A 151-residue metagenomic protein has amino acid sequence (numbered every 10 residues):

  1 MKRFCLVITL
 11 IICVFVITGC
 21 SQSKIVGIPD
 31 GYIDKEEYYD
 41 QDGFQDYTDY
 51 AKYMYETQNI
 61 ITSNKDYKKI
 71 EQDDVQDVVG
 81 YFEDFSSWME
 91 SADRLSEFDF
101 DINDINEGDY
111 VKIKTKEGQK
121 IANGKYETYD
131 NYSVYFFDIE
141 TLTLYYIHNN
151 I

Functional and structural regions predicted by a protein language model:
M1-T18: Sec-dependent bacterial lipoprotein signal peptides
F4, I25-E37, A92-I102: Short, structured coil/loop segments at alpha-helix boundaries
F4-C5, M54, A122, N150: Small/flexible residues
T9, T18, T48, T57 (+4 more regions): Residue-identity detector for threonine
C13, I17, K65, I147-N149: Generic alpha-helix signal with a bias toward terminal, lower-confidence helices and secondary-structure junctions
I17-F82: N-terminal export/targeting and maturation segments
G80-I151: Extracytoplasmic electrostatic interaction patches
